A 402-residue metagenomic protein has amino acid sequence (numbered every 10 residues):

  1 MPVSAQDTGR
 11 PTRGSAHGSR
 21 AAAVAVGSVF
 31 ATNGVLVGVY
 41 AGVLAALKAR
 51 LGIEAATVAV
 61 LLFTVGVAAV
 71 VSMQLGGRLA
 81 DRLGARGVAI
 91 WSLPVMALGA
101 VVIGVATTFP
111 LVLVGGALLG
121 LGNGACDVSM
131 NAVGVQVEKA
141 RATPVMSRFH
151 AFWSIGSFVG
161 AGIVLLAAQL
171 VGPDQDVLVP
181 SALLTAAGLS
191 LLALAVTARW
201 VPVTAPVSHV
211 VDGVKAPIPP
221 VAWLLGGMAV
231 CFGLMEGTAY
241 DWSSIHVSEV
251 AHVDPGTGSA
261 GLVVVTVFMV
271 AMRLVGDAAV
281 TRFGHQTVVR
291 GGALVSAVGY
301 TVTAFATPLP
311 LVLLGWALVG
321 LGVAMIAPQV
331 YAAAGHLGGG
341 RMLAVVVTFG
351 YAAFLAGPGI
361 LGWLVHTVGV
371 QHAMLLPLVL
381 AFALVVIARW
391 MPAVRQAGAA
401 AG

Functional and structural regions predicted by a protein language model:
A41-A56, D241-T257: Short amphipathic helix-loop junctions that connect adjacent transmembrane helices in Major Facilitator Superfamily/SLC
L47-K48, L79-A80, L166-G172, V247-S248 (+3 more regions): Interfacial helix-cap and linker-helix signal at transmembrane-aqueous boundaries of multi-pass secondary transporters
G52, G84, V105-P110, H252 (+1 more regions): Helix-breaking motifs and short loop linkers at transmembrane-helix boundaries and internal kinks in secondary membrane
V60-G77, V263-V275: Central cavity-lining transmembrane alpha-helices of secondary-active solute carriers, predominantly the Major
V71-A85, A168, M272-H285, V365-H366: Helix-to-loop junctions at the C-terminal end of transmembrane segments in multipass secondary transporters
R86-A89, L93, V289: Primarily marks hydrophobic transmembrane alpha-helices of the MFS/SLC 12-helix fold
A125-A140, A324-L337: Intracellular juxtamembrane helix-capping segments at the cytosolic ends of symmetry-related transmembrane helices
L165, A182, A186-H209, I387-P392: C-terminal membrane-cytosol helix-exit motif in multi-pass small-molecule transporters
